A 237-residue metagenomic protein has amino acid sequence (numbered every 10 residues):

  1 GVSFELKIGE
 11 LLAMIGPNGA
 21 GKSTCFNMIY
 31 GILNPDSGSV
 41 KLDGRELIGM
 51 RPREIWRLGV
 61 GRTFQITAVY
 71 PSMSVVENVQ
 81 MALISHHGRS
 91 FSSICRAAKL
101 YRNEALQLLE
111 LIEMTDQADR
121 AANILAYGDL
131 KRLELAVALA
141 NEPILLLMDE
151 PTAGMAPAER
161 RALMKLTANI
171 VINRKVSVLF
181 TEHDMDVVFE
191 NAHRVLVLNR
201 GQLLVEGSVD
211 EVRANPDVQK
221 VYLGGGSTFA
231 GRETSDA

Functional and structural regions predicted by a protein language model:
G1-A237: Glycine-rich phosphate-binding loops of nucleotide-dependent enzymes
